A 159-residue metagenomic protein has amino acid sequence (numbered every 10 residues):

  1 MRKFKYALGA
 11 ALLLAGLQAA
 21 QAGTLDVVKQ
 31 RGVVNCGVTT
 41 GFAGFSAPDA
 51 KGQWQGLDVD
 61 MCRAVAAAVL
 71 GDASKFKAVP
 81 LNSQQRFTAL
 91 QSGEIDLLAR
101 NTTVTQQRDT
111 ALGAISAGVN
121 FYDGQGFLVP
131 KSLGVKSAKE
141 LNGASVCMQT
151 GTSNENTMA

Functional and structural regions predicted by a protein language model:
M1-L8: Bacterial N-terminal signal peptides that target proteins for export
A11-L14: Repetitive helical segments and hydrophobic/amphipathic motifs
G16-A22: Sec/Tat signal peptide C-region and signal peptidase I cleavage site
A22, V27-A99: Extracytoplasmic small-molecule ligand-binding "clamshell" domains of the periplasmic binding protein/Venus flytrap
N35-G44, W54-V69, T103-T105, D123-A159: Bilobed "Venus flytrap"/periplasmic-binding protein-like clamshell domains and structurally analogous long
R63, A67, F76-E140: Acidic, polar ligand-binding/catalytic clefts
